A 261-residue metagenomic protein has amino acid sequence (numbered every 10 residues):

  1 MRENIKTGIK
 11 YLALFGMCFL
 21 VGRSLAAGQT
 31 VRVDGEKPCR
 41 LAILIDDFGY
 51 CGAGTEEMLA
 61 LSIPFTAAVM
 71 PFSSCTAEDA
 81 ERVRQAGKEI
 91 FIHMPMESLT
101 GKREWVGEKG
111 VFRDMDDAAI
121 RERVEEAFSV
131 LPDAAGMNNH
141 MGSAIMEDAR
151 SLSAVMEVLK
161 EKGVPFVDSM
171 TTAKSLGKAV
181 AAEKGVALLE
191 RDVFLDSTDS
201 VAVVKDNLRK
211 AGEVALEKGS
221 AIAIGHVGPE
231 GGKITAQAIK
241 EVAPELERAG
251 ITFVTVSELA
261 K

Functional and structural regions predicted by a protein language model:
R2-I43, F48-E57, V254: N-terminal pre-catalytic segment of deacetylase/amide-hydrolase enzymes
D34-E104: Active-site beta->alpha N-cap acidic-glycine motif
L41-I45, F65-A67, I90-M94, M137-N139 (+4 more regions): Hydrophobic faces of well-ordered beta-strands that scaffold small-molecule active sites in alpha/beta enzyme cores
F48, T66-F72, N138-D148, G163-K174: Catalytic beta/alpha-barrel core
W105-S129, I145-S151, K178-L216: Alpha-helical scaffold elements lining the catalytic groove of polysaccharide deacetylases
E126-I145, L216-V227: Active-site groove signature of glycoside hydrolases
L159-T172, E230-K261: C-terminal domain-boundary segment and adjacent tail
F194, L208-R209, E217-V227, I234-P244 (+1 more regions): Long, charged alpha-helical interface segments
